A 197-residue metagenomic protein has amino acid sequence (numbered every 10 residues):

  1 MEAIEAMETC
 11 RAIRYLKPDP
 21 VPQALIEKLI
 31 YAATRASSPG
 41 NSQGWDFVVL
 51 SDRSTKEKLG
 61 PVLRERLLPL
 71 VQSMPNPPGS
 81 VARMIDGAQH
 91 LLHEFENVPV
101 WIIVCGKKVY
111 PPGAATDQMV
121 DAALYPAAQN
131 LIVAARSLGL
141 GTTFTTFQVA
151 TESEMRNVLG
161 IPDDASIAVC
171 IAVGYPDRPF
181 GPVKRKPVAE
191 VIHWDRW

Functional and structural regions predicted by a protein language model:
A6-I13, S166-W197: C-terminal helix-cap and adjacent tail motif
I13-K28: A short N-terminal beta-strand-loop micro-motif at the entrance of redox/enzyme domains
Y15-K17, D46, G141-T145: Short catalytic-loop micro-motif centered on adjacent basic/acidic residues
A32-T34, I102, K108-N157: Small-aliphatic-rich amphipathic alpha-helix that forms the alpha element of a beta-alpha
R35-S42: Glycine-rich phosphate/pyrophosphate-binding beta-alpha loops
S42-G44, F95-V100, S166: Short connector loops at helix/strand junctions that flank enzyme active sites, especially segments positioning acidic
V49-A123: Glycine/small-residue-rich phosphate/adenosyl-binding loop
M155-A168: Short, electropositive alpha-helical surface patch
